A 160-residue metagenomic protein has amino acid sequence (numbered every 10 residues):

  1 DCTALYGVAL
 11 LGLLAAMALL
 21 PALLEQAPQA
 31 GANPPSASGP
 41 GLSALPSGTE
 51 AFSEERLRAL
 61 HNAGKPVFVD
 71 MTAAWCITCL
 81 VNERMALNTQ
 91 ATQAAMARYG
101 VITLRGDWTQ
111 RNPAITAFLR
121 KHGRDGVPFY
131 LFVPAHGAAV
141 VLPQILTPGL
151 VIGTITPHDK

Functional and structural regions predicted by a protein language model:
D1-G100, L104-K160: Proteins that catalyze or organize thiol-disulfide redox chemistry and the adjacent proteostasis machinery handling
